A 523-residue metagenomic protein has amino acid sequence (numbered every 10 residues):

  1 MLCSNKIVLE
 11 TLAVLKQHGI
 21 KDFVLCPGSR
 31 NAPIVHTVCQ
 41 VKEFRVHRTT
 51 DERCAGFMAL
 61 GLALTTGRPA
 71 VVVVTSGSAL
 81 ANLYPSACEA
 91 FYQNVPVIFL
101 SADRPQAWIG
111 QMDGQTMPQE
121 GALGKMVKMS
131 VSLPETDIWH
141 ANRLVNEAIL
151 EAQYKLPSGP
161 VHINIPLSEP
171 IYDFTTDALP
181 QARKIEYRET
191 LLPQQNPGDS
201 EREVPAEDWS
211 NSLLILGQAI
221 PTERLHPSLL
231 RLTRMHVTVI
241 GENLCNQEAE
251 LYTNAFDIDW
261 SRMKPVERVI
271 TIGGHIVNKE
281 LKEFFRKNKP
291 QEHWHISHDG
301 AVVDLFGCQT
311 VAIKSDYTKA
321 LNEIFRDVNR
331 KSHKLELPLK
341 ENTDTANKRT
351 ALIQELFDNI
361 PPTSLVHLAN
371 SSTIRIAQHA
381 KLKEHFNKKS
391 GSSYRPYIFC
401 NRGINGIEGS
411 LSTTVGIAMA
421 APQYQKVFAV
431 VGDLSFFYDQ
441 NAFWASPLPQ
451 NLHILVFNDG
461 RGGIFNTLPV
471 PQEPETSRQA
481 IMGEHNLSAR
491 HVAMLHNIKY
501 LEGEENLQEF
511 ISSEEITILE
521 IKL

Functional and structural regions predicted by a protein language model:
M1-C3, F284-I374, H491-V492, H496-L523: Phosphate/pyrophosphate-binding active-site segments
L2, L144-E147, E151-W209: Conformationally flexible catalytic loops at phosphate/diphosphate-handling active centers
C3-V73, A79-C88: N-terminal cofactor/phosphate-binding cores enriched in small/glycine residues, especially glycine-rich loops such as
V8-T11, K16-G19, C26-R30, I34-C39 (+1 more regions): Active-site diphosphate/adenylate-binding microenvironment
K21-V24, R45-H47, T65-R104, P265-G273 (+2 more regions): A short, small-residue-rich loop immediately preceding and capping a beta-strand
N82, L216-W294, F386-Q423, F437-N441 (+1 more regions): Glycine-rich, anion-gripping cofactor-binding loops and their flanking helix/strand elements in enzyme active sites
A90, L100-A148, I240-L335, S446-L448 (+2 more regions): Glycine-rich, acidic loop regions that bind phosphate or pyrophosphate groups
L100, A107-E120, G124-M126, V131 (+2 more regions): Thiamine diphosphate
